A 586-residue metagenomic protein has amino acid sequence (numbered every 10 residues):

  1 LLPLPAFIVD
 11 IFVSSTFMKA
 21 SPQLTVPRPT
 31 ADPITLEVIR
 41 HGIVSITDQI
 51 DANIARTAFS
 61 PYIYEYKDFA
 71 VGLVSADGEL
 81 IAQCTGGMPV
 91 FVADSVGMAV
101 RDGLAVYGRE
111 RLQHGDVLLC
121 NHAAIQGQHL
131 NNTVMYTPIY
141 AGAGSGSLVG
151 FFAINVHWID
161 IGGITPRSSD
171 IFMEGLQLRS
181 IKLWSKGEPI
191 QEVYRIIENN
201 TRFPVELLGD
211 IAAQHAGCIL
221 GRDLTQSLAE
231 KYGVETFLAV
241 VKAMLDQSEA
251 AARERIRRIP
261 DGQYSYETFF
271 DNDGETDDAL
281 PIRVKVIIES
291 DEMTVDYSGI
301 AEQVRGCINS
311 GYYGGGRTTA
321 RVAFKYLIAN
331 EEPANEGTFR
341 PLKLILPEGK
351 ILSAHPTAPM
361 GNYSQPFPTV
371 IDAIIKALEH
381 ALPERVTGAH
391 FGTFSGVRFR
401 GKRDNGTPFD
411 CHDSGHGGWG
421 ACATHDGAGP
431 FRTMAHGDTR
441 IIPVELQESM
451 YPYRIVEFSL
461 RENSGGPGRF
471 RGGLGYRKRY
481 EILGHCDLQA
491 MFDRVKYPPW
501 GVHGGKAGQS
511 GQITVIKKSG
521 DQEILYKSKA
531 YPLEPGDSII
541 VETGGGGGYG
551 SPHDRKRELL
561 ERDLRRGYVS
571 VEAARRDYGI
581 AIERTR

Functional and structural regions predicted by a protein language model:
L1-L4, L24: Leucine-biased recognition of intrinsically disordered, low-complexity hydrophobic segments
L2, I11, E289-M293: Hydrophobic transmembrane signal anchors and adjacent membrane-proximal interface regions, especially in viral
P5-F7, E445: Intrinsically disordered, low-complexity segments enriched in proline/serine/threonine
K19-H114, L119-G144, L148-R584: Glycine/proline-enriched, intrinsically flexible loops and inter-domain linkers
